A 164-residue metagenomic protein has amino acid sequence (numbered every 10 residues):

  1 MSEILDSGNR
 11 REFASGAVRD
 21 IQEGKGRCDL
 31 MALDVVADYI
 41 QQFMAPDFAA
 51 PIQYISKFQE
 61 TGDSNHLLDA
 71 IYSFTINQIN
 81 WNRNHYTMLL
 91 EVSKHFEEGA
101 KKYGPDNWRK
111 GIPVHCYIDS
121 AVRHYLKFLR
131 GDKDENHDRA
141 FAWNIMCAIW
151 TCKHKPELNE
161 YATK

Functional and structural regions predicted by a protein language model:
M1-K164: Intrinsically disordered, low-complexity regulatory regions that flank transcription factor DNA-binding cores
